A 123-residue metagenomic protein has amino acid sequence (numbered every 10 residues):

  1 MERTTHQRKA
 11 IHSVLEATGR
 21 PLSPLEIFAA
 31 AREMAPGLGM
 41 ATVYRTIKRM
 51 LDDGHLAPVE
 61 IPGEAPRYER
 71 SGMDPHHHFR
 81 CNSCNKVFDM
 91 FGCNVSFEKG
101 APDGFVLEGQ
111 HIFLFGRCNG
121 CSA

Functional and structural regions predicted by a protein language model:
M1-S13: Short alpha-helical segments that sit at the start of domains
V14-A17, E108: Extended interfacial segments that mediate partner engagement and assembly in macromolecular machines
A17-S23: Short capping segments at the starts of secondary-structure elements
E26-R32, V43: A short acidic, leucine-rich amphipathic alpha-helix
G39-M40: Short coil turns linking two alpha-helices in DNA-binding domains
V43-D53: Basic amphipathic alpha-helical segments that dock to polyanions
H55-P58, P62-A123: Non-DNA-binding regulatory cores of transcription-related proteins, predominantly C-terminal effector-binding
